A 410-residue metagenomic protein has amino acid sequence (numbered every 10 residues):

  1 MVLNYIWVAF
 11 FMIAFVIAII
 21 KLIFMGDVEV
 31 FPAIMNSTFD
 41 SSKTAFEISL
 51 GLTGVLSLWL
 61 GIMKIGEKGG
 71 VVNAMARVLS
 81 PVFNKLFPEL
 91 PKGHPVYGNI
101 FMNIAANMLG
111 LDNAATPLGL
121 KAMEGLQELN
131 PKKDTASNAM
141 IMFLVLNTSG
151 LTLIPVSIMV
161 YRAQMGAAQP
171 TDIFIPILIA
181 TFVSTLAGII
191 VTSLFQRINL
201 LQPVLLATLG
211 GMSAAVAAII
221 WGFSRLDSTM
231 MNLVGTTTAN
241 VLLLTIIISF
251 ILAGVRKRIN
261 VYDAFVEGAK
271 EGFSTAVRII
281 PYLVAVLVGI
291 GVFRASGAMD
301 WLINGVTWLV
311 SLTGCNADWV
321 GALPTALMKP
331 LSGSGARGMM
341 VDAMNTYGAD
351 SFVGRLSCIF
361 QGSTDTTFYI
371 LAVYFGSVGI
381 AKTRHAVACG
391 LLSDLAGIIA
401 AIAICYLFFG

Functional and structural regions predicted by a protein language model:
M1-G54, A163-R294, S311-T313, H385-G410: Signature of multi-pass transmembrane helix bundles
Y5, A33, A45, H94 (+8 more regions): Hydrophobic alpha-helical context, especially transmembrane and signal-peptide helices
E29-E128, K257-T346: Membrane-embedded alpha-helical segments and adjacent helix-loop junctions characteristic of multi-pass solute
N36-F39, F46, P95-Y97, K132-M140 (+2 more regions): Hydrophobic alpha-helical segments, principally membrane-spanning helices and signal/leader peptides
L60, H94-V96, A136-A139, N240 (+7 more regions): Sparse, context-dependent recognition of short Cys/His-centered cofactor- or disulfide-binding micro-motifs
F101, A105, M140, M231-V234 (+2 more regions): Generic signal for short, ordered secondary-structure residues within or immediately flanking folded domains
A114-A115, A122-R162, A167-R197, L323-G410: C-terminal transmembrane helix pair
